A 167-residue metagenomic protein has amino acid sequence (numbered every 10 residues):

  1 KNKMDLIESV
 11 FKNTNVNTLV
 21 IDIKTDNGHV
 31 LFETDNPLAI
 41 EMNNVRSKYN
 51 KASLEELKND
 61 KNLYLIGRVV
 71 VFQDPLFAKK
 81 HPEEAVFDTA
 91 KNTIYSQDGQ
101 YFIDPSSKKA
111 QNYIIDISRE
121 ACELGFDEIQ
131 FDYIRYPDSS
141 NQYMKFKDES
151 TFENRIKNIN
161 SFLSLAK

Functional and structural regions predicted by a protein language model:
K1, D35-K48, D98-N112, E149-I156: The substrate-binding groove and active-site-proximal loops of carbohydrate-active enzymes, especially glycoside
K1, F72-E123: Active-site-adjacent "subsite" loops/lids of carbohydrate-active enzymes
N2-N13, I40-K61, N154-S161: Aromatic- and glycine-enriched glycan-recognition loops and surfaces that form the carbohydrate-binding subsites
K3-H29, C122-I129: Catalytic domains of carbohydrate-active enzymes, especially glycoside hydrolases
T18-I23, R46-I94, Q130: Glycine-rich, aromatic-flanked loop segments that form ligand/cofactor-binding clefts across common enzyme folds
K24-H29, V71-P75, R135-D138: Solvent-exposed loop/turn segments at secondary-structure junctions within structured extracellular/periplasmic domains
L31-M42, D74-S96, S139-S150: Aromatic- and acidic-residue-enriched segments that line the glycan-binding/catalytic groove of carbohydrate-active
E123-L124, E128, D132, P137 (+1 more regions): Active-site neighborhood of glycoside hydrolase catalytic domains
